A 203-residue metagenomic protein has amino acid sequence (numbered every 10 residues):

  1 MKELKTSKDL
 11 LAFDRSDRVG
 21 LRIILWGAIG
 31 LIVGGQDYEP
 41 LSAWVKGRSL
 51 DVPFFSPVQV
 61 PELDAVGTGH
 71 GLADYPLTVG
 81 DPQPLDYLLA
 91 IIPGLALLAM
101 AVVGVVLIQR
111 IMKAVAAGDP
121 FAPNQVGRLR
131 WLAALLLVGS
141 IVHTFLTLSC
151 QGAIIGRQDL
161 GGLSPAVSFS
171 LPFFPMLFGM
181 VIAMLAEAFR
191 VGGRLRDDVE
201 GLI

Functional and structural regions predicted by a protein language model:
M1-I23, S42-K46: N-terminal juxtamembrane cytosolic/stromal segments of multi-pass membrane proteins
L10-L21, Q83-L89, P123-L129, F173: Membrane-interface helix-boundary signature
W26-V52, R130-F145: Hydrophobic alpha-helical membrane-insertion segments
R48-L77: Long, glycine/tryptophan/cysteine-rich extracytoplasmic
L72-L98: Individual transmembrane alpha-helix segments
L89-L107, S168-M180: Selective recognition of hydrophobic, aromatic-rich stretches within alpha-helical transmembrane segments of polytopic
V102-R128, D197-I203: Cytoplasmic juxtamembrane regions at transmembrane-helix boundaries
V126-I203: Alpha-helical transmembrane segments of multi-pass integral membrane proteins, characterized by long hydrophobic
